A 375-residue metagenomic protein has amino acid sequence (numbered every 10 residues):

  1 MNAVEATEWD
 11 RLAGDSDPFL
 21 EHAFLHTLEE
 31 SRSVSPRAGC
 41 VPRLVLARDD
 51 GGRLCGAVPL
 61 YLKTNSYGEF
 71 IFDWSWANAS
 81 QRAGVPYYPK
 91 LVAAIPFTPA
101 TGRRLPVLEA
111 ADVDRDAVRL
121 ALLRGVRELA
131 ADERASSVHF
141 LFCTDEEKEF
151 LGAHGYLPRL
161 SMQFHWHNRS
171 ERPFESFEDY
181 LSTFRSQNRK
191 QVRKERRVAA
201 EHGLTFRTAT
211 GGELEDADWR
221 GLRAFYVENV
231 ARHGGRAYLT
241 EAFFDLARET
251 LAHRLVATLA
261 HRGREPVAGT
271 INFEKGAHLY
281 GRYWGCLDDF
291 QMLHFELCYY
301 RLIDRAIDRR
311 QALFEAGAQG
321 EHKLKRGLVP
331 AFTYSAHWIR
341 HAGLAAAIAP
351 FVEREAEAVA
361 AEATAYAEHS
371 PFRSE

Functional and structural regions predicted by a protein language model:
M1-E375: N-acyltransferase acceptor-side catalytic subdomain
